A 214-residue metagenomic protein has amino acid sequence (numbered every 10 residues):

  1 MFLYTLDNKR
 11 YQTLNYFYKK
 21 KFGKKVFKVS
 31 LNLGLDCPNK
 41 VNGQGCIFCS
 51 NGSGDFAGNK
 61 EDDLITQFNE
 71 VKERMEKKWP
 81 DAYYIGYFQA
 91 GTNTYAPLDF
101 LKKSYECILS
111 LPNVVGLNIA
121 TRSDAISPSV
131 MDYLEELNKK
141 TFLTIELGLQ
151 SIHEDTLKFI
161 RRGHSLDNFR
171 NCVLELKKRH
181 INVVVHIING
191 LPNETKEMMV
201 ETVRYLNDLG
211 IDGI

Functional and structural regions predicted by a protein language model:
M1-I47, N51-I85: N-terminal [4Fe-4S]-dependent radical SAM core
G52-V71, K78-L98, N113-I126, T141-N168 (+1 more regions): Core AdoMet radical
M75-W79, Y105-P112, D132-F142, L174-K178: Acidic (Asp/Glu)-rich catalytic clusters
L98-E106, S127-E136, E197-M199: Distinct, well-ordered alpha-helical segments
L111-L117, N182-V185: Short, surface-exposed connector motifs at secondary-structure boundaries
D167-I214: Conserved C-terminal portion of the radical SAM core fold that forms the substrate/S-adenosylmethionine-binding
